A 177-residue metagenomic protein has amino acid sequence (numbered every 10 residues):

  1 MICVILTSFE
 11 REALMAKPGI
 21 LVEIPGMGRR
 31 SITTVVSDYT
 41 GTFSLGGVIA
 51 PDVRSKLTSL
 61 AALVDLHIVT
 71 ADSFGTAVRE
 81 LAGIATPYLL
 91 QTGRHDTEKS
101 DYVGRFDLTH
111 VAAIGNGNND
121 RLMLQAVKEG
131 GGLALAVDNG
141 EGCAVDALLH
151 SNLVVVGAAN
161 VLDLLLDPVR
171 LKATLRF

Functional and structural regions predicted by a protein language model:
M1-S37, F177: Non-catalytic pre-domain segments flanking phosphatase-related domains
R30-S31, A62, D107, G130: Residue-level preference for short coil/turn positions at secondary-structure junctions
G46-L63, D96-Y102: Short, acidic loop-to-helix structural element flanking the phosphoryl-transfer center in phosphate-processing enzymes
L57-D65, A85, F106-L108: Short, surface-exposed connector motifs at secondary-structure boundaries
S59-L60, L66-A77: Short, well-structured hydrophobic secondary-structure segments
D72-F177: C-terminal cap/substrate-recognition subdomain and adjoining C-terminal extension of metal-dependent phosphatase-like
